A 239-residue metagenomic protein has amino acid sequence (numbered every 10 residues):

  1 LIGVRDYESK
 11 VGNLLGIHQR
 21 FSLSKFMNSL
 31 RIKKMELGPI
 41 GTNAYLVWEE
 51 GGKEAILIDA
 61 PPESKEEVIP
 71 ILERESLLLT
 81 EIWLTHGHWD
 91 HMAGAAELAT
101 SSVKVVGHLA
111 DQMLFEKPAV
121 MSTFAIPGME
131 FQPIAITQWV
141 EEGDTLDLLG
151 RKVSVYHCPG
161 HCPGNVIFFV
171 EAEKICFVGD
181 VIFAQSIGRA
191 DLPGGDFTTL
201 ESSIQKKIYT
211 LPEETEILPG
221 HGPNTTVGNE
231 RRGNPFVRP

Functional and structural regions predicted by a protein language model:
L1, Y7, L14, Q19-S22: Short hydrophobic targeting helices and cationic amphipathic motifs that mediate membrane/organellar targeting
F26-R31, F124-G128, G150-R151: Short Pro/Gly-enriched beta-strand edge/turn motifs at strand-loop
M27-E75, I167-G179: Conserved beta-strand hairpin/beta-sheet module of binuclear metal-dependent hydrolase folds, prominently
V47, T85, C158: Conserved S/T- and glycine-rich ATP-binding loop of Class I adenylate-forming
K53, E63, V120-M121, R151-P239: Metallo-beta-lactamase
A55-D59, L78-W83, V155-H157: Short catalytic-loop micro-motif centered on adjacent basic/acidic residues
P62-D147, R232-F236: Active-site HxH/HxHxD metal-binding segment of metal-dependent hydrolases
